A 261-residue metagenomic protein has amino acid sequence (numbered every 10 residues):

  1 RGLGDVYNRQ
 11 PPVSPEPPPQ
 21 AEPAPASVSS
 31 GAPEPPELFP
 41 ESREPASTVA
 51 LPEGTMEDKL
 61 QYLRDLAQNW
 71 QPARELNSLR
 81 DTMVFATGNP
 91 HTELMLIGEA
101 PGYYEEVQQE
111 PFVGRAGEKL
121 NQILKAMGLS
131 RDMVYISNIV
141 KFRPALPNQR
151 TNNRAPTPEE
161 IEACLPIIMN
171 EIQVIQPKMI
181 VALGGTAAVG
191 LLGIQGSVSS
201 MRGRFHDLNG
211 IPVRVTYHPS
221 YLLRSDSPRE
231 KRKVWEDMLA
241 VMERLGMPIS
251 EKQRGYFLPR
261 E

Functional and structural regions predicted by a protein language model:
G2-Y7: Short, small-residue-biased leader/transition segments that mark boundaries at the very start of proteins
N8-E261: A polyanion-binding, active-site-adjacent surface
